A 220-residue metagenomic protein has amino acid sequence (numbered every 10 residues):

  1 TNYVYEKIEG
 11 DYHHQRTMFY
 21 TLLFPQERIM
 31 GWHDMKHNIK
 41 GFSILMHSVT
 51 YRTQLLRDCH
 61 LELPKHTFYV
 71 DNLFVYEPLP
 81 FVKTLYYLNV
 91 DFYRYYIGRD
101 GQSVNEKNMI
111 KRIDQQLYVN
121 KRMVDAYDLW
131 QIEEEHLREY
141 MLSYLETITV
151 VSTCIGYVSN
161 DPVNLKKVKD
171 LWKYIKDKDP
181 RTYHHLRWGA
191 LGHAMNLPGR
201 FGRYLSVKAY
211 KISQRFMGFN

Functional and structural regions predicted by a protein language model:
T1-Y86, Y93, I97-M109: Donor-binding/catalytic cores of nucleotide-activated saccharide and glycerol-phosphate transferases/polymerases
L61, L79-V82, L88, G101-N105 (+4 more regions): Gram-positive cell-envelope targeting signals
L63, L129-H136: Inter-helical turn/loop segments and adjacent helix faces that build the functional surface of alpha-helical bundle
V90-R99, N105-I132, V151, I155-P180: Catalytic core of nucleotide-sugar-dependent glycosyltransferases
E134-E139, Y183: Short, surface-exposed acidic
L137-S143, L165-K169: Short, charged, amphipathic alpha-helical segments
Y140-I155: Amphipathic alpha-helical repeat scaffolds of TPR domains
V158-N220: Membrane-interface aromatic/basic loop that binds lipid-linked glycans or pyrophosphate carriers, typified by
